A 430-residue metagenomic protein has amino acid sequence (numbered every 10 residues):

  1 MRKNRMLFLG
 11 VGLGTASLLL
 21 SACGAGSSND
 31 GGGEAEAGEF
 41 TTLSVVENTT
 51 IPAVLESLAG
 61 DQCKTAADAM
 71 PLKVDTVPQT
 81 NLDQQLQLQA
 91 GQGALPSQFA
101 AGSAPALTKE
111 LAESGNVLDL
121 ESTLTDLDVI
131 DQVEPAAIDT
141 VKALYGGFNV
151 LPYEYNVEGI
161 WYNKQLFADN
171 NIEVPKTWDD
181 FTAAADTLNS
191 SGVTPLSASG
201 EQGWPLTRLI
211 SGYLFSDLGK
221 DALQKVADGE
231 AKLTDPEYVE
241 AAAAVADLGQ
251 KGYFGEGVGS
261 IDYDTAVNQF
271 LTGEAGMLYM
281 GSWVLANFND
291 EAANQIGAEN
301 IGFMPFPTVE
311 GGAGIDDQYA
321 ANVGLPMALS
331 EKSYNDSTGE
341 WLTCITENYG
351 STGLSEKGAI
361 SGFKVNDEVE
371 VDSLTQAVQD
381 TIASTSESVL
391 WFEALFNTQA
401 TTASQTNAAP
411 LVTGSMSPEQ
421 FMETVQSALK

Functional and structural regions predicted by a protein language model:
R2-L107, D126, Q295, G353 (+2 more regions): Conserved N-terminal structural module of periplasmic/extracytoplasmic solute-binding proteins
T76-Q85, P105-A106, W178-A183, G257-L271: Short helix-initiation/N-cap motifs at beta->coil->alpha
A104-E158, L209: Hinge/lid segment of periplasmic solute-binding proteins
E121-V133, G200, D217-E240, A292-I296 (+2 more regions): Short, solvent-exposed loop/beta-turn-alpha elements that line the ligand-binding surface or hinge of extracytoplasmic
Y145, N149-Y153, E158, T182-A231: Extracytoplasmic/periplasmic solute-binding protein
A227, K357-N366, Q376-L429: C-terminal capping/gating helix-and-loop segments adjacent to ligand/active sites or protein-protein/ligand interfaces
D228-V258: Glycine-centered hinge/linker elements that transmit conformational signals in sensory and ligand-binding systems
K251, A292-E356: Extracytoplasmic/periplasmic substrate-recognition and gating elements
